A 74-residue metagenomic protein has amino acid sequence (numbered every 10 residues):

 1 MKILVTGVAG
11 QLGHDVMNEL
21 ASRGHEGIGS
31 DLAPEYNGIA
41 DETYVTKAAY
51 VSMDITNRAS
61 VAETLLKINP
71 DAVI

Functional and structural regions predicted by a protein language model:
M1-N69: N-terminal Rossmann/SDR dinucleotide-binding element
